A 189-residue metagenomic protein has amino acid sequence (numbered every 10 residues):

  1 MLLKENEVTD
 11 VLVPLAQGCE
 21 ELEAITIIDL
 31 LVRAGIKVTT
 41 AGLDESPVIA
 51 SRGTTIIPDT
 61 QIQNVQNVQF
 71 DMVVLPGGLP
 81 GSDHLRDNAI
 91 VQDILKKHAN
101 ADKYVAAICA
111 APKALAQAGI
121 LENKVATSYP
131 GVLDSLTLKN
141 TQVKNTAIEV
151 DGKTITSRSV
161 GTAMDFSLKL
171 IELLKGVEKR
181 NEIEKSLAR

Functional and structural regions predicted by a protein language model:
M1-A101, A114-Q117, E122-N123, S135-N145 (+1 more regions): Extended, subdomain-level signal for the structured scaffold at the beginning of enzyme domains
T39-A41, V105-C109, V125-Y129: Short, hydrophobic beta-strand segments that form beta-sheet elements in well-ordered domains
V150: Cytochrome P450 catalytic-domain "roof"
